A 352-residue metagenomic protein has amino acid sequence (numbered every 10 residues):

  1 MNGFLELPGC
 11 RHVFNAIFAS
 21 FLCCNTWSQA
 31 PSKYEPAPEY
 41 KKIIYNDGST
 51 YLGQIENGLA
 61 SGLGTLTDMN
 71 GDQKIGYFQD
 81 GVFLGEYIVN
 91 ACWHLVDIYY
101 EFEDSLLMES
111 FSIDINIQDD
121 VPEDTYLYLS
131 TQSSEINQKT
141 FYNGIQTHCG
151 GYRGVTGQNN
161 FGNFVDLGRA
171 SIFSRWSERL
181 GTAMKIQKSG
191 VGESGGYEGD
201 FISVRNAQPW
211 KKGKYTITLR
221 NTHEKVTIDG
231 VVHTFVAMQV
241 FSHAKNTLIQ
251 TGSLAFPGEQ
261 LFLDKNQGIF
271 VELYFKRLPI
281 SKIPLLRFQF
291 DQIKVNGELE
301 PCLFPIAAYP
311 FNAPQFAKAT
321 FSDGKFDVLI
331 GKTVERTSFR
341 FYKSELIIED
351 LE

Functional and structural regions predicted by a protein language model:
N2-F14: Bacterial N-terminal signal peptides that target proteins for export
N15-N25: Bacterial N-terminal signal peptides
T26-W93: Glycine/tyrosine- and acidic-biased, solvent-exposed loop/turn segments at the edges of beta-strands
N46, I55, L106, Q208-K212 (+1 more regions): Surface-exposed coil/turn segments at beta-strand junctions on protein surfaces, enriched
I88-M108, N116-E123, Q267-E352: Activation corresponds to long, low-complexity, non-globular regions
V89-A183, Y342-L351: Secretory/extracellular carbohydrate-interaction modules and structurally similar beta-sandwich "look-alikes"
G192-K214: Short, aromatic/His-centered strand-loop micro-motif at the edge of beta-sheets
P209-Q250: Carbohydrate-binding surfaces in secreted/extracellular proteins
